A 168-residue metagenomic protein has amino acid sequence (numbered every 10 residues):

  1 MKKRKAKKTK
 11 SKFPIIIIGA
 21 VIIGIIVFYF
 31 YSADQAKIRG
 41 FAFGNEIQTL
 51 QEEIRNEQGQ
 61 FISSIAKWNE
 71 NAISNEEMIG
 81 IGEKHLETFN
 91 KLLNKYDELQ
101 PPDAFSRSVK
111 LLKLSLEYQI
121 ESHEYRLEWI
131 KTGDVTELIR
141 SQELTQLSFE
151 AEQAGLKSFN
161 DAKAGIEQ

Functional and structural regions predicted by a protein language model:
M1, F30-S32, L112, Q119: Helix-centric, low-specificity signal for extended rod-like, repetitive segments
M1-K10: N-terminal Lys/Arg-rich, disordered targeting/topogenic segments
R4, I16, Y31-A33, P102 (+1 more regions): Low-complexity, intrinsically disordered/propeptide-like segments
F13-F30: Hydrophobic membrane-insertion alpha-helices, especially the h-region of bacterial N-terminal signal peptides
I25-N45: Transmembrane signal-anchor/signal-peptide helices with a preference for the extracytoplasmic
A42-Q168: Alpha-helical segments in soluble extracytoplasmic regions
